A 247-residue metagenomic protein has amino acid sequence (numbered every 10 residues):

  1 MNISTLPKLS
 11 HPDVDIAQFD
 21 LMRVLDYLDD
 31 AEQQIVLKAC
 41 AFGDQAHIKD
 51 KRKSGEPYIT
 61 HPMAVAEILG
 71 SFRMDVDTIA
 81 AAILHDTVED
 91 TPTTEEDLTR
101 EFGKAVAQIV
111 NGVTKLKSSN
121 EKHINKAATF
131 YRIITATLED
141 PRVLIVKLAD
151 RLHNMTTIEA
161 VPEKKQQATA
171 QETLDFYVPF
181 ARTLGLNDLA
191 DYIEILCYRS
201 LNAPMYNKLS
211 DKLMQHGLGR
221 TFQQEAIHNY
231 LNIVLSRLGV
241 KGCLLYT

Functional and structural regions predicted by a protein language model:
M1-L245: Active-site helical microenvironments for divalent-metal-assisted chemistry
